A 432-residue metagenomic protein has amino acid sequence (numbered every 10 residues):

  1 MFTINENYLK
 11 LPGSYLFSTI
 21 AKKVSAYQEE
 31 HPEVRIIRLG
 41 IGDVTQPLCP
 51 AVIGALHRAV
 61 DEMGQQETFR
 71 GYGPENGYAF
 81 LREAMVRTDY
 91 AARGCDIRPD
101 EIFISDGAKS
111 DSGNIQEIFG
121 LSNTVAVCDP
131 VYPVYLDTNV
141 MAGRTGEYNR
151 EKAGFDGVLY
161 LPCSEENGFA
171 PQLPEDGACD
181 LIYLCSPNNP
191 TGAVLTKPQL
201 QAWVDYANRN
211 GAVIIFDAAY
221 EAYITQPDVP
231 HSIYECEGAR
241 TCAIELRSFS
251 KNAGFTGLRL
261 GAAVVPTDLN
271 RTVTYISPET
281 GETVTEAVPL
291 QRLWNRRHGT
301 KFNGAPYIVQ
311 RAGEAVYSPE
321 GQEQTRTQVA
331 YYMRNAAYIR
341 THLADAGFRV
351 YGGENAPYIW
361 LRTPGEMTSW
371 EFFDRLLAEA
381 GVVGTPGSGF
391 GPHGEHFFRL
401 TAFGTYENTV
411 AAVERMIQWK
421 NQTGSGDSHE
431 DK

Functional and structural regions predicted by a protein language model:
F2-D106, V316-E320, T423, D431-K432: N-terminal small-domain helix-loop-helix segment of the aminotransferase-like
H31, A142, R209-N210, A346 (+2 more regions): Helix C-cap/helix->beta junction micro-motif
I36-R38, L246, R349-E354: Short beta-strand
E67-A207, E221-E237: Conserved core of the PLP fold type I
R87, A91, C95, E366-M367 (+3 more regions): PLP-dependent enzyme catalytic core of the Aspartate aminotransferase-like
E151, E235-A330, T341, K420: Conserved core segment of the aminotransferase class I/II
Q310, E314, V329-R340, V350-R362 (+1 more regions): Conserved glycine-rich beta-strand-loop-beta hairpin in the small C-terminal domain of fold type I
